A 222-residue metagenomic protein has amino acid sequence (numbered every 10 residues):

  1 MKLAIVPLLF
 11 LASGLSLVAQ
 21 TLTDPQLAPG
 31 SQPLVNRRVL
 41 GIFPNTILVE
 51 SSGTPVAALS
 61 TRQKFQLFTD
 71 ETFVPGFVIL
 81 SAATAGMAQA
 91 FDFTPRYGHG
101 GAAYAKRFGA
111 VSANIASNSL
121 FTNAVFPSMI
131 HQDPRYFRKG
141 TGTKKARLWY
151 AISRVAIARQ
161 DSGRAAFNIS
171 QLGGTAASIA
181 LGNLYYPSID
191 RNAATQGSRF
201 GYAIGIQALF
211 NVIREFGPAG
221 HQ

Functional and structural regions predicted by a protein language model:
A4-S16: Bacterial N-terminal signal peptides
G14-R107, A146-I157, D161-S162, Y186-P187 (+1 more regions): N-terminal targeting leaders of membrane proteins
T61, F65, G109, A113 (+2 more regions): Hydrophobic (often cysteine-bearing) scaffold residues that line and stabilize catalytic clefts of nucleotide/cofactor
F68-L80, V111-L120, A124, D161-L172: Amphipathic interfacial helices
A102-R154: Mid-length scaffold segments of soluble, non-membrane domains
I130-G142, S153-Q222: Membrane-interacting alpha-helical segments
